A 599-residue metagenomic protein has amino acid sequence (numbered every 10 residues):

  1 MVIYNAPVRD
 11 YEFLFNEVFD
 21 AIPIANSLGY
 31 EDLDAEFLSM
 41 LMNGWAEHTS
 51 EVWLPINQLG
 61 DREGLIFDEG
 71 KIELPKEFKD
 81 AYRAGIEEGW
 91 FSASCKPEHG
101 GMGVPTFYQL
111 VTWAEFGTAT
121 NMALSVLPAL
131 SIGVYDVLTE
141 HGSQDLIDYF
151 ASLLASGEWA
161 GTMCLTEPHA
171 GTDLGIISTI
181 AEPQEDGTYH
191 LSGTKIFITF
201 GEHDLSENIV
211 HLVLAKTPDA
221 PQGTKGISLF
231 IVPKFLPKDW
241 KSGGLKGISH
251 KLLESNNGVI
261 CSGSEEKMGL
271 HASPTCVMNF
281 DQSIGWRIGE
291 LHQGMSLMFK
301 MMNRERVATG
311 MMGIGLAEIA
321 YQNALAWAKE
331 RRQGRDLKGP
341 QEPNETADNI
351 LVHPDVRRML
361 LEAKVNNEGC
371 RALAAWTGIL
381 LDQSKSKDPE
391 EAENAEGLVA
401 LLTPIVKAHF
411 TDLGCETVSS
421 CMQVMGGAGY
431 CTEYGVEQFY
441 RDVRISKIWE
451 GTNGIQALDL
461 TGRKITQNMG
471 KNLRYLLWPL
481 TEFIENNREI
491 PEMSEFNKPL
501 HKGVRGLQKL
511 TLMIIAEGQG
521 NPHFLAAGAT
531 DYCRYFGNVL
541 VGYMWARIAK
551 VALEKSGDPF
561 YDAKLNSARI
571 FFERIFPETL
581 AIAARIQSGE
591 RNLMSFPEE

Functional and structural regions predicted by a protein language model:
M1-L124, Y149, D382, E390 (+1 more regions): Amphipathic, small/basic residue-rich leader segments at the start of a protein or domain
V2-N5, P183, H190, L270 (+5 more regions): Alpha-helix capping/hinge segments and adjacent helical runs
A25-D32, R62-L74, G294-A308, Q322-A363 (+4 more regions): Glycine-rich cofactor-pocket loops
L65, F78, T112, L127-S131 (+6 more regions): Internal maturation/activation junctions in enzymes
M102, D145-P218, E495, Q519-Y535: Glycine-rich, Trp-frequent "lid" loop and neighboring beta-strands that shape and gate the flavin cofactor pocket
T188, S192-L252, N256: A short core secondary-structure module
F197-T199, K238-S262, K267, P274-E305 (+2 more regions): A glycine-rich, basic-preceded beta-loop-alpha segment at the flavin cofactor/substrate interface of flavin-utilizing
Q467, F483-E599: C-terminal amphipathic alpha-helical interaction region
